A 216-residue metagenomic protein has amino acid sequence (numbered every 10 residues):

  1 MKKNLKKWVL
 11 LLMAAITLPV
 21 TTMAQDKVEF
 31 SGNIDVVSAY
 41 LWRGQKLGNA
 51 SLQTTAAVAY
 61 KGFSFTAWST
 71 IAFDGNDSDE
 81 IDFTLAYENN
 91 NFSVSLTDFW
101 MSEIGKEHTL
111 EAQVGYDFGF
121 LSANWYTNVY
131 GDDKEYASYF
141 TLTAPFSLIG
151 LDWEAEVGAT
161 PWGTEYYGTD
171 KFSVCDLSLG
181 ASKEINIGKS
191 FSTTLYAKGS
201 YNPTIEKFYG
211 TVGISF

Functional and structural regions predicted by a protein language model:
M1-K2, P19, L177: A general, composition-driven signal for non-globular sequence regions
K2-V9: Bacterial N-terminal signal peptides that target proteins for export
W8, T22-F216: Outer-membrane beta-barrel proteins
L10-P19: Bacterial N-terminal signal peptides
